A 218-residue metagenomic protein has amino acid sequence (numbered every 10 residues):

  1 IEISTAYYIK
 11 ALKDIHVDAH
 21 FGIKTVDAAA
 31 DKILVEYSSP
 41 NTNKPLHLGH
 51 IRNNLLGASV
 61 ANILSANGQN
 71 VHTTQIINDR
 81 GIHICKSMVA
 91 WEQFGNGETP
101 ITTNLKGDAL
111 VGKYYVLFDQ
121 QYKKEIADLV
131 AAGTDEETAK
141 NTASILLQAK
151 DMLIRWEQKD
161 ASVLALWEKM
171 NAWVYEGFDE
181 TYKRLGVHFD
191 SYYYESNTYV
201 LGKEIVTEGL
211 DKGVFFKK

Functional and structural regions predicted by a protein language model:
E2-K218: NTP-dependent nucleotidyl-transfer catalytic core
